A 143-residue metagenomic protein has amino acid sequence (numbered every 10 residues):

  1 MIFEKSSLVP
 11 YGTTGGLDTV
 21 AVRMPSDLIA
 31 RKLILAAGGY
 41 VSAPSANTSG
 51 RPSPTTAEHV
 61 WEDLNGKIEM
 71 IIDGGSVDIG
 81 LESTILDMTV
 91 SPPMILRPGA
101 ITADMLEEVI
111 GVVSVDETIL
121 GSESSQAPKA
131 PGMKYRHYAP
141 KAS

Functional and structural regions predicted by a protein language model:
M1-S143: Active-site-adjacent structural elements in enzyme catalytic cores
